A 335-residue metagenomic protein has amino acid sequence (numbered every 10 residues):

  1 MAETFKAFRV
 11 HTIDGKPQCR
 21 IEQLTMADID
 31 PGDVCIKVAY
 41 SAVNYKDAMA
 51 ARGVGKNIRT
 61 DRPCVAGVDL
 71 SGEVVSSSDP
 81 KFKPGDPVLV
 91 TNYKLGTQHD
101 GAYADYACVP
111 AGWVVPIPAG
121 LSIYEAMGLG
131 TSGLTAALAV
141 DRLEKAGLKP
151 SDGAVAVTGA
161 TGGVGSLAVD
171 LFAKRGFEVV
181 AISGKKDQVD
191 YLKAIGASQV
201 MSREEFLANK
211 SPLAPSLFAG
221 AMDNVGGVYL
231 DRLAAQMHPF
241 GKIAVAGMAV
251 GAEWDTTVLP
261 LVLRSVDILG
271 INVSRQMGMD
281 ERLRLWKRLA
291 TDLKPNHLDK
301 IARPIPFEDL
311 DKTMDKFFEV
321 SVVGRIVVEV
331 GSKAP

Functional and structural regions predicted by a protein language model:
E3, D280-P335: C-terminal hydrophobic helical "lid"/dimerization subdomain of Rossmann-like NAD(P)H-dependent oxidoreductases
A27-V43, V54-K94: Glycine-rich beta-strand-centered segment in the early N-terminal region that forms part of a ligand/cofactor-binding
D86-P87, Y106, A154, K174 (+1 more regions): Residue-level marker of beta-strand positions
T91-A156: NAD(P)H dinucleotide-binding glycine-rich loop of Rossmann-like/cofactor-binding domains, especially the beta1-alpha1
Y103, G184-Y191, A252-V258: Short, glycine/polar-rich helix-capping loops at beta-to-alpha or helix-loop-helix junctions that flank or form
G133-L134, G159-S166, G226: Glycine-rich NAD(P) Rossmann-fold beta1-alpha1 loop
V157, A173-Y229: Adenosine-nucleotide cofactor-binding segment
V228-P295, E329-P335: Glycine-rich phosphate-binding loop and adjacent beta-alpha segment of Rossmann(oid) nucleotide-cofactor-binding
